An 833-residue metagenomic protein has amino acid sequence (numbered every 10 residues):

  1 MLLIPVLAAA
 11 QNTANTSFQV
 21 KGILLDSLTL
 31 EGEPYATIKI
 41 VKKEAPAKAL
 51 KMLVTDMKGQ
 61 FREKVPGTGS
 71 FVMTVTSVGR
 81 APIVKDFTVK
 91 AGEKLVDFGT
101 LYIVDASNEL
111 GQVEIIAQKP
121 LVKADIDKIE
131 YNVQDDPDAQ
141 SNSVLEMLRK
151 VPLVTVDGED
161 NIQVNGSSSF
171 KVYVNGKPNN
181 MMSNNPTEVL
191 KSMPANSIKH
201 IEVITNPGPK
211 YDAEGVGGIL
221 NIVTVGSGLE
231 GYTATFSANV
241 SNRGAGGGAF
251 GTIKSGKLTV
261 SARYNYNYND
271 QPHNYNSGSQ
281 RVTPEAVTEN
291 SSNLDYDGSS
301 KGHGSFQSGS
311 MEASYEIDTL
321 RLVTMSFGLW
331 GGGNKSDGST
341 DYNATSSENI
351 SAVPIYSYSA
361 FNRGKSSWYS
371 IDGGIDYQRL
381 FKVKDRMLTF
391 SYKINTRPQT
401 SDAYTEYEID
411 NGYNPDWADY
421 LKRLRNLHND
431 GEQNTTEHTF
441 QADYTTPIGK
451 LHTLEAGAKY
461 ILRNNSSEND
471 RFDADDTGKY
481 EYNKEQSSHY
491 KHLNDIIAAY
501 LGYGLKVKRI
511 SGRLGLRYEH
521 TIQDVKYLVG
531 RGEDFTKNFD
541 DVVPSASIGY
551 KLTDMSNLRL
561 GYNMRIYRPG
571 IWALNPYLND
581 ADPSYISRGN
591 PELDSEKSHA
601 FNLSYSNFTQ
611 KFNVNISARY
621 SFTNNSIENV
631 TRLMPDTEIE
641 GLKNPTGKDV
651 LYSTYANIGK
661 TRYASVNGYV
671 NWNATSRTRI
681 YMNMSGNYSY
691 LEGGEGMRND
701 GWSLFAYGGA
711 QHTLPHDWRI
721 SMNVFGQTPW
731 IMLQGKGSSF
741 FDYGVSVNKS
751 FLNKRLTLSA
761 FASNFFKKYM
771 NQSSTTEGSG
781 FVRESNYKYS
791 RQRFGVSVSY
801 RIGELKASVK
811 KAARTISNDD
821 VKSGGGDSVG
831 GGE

Functional and structural regions predicted by a protein language model:
L25-L28, K39-V41, T76-R80, L95-P137 (+3 more regions): Short, acidic, small-residue-rich periplasmic hinge/interaction motif at the N-terminus of Gram-negative outer-membrane
K43-K48, S70-D86: A short, solvent-exposed loop/turn motif at the edges and junctions of modular extracellular/periplasmic domains
E44-Q60: Short, acidic Ser/Thr/Gly-rich low-complexity loop/linker segments typical of extracellular and cell-surface proteins
T100-L101, V144-L145, P186-E188, V203 (+1 more regions): N-terminal periplasmic accessory domains that precede and gate Gram-negative outer-membrane beta-barrel machines
V144, K150, K177-T205: Short acidic/polar hinge/loop motifs at secondary-structure boundaries that mediate gating or recognition
D297, E437-Q441, E481-S488, R588-N590 (+4 more regions): Outer membrane beta-barrel strand-and-loop segments of large Gram-negative receptors, especially TonB-dependent
S308-G332, N362-K526, K551, F612-Y620 (+1 more regions): Face-selective signature of the C-terminal outer-membrane beta-barrel domain
I522-D524, D554-H599, Y620-G647, S763-S779: Surface-exposed extracellular loop regions of Gram-negative outer-membrane beta-barrel proteins, predominantly
